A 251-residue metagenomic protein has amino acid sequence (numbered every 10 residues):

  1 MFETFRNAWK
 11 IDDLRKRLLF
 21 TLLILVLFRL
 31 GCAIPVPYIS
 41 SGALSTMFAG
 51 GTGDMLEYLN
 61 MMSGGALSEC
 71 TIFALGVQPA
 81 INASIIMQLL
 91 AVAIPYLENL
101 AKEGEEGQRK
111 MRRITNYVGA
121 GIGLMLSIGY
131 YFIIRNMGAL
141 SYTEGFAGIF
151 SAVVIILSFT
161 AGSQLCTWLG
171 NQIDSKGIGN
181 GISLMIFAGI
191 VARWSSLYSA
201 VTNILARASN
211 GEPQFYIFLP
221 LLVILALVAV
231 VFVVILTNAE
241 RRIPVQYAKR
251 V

Functional and structural regions predicted by a protein language model:
M1-A101, E106-V251: N-terminal cationic and glycine-rich segments that engage phosphates or anionic surfaces
